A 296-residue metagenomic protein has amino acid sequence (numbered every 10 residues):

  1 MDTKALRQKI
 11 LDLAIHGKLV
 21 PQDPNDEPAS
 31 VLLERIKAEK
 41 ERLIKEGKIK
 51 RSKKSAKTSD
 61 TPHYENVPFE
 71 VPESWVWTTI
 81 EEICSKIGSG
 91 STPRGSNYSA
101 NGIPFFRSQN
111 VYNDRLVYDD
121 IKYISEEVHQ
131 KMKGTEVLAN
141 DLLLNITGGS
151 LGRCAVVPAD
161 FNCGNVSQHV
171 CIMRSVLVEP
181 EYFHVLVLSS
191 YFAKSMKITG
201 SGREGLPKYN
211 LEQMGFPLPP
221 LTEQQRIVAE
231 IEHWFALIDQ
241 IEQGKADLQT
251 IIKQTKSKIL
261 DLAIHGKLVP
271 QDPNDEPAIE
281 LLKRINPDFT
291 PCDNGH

Functional and structural regions predicted by a protein language model:
M1-P24, S30-V31, E41, I49 (+1 more regions): Short amphipathic coiled-coil heptad-repeat segments
K9, K18, Y64-S89, L221 (+5 more regions): Non-catalytic DNA-recognition/assembly elements of restriction-modification systems
I15, W75-V76, F183, E212-E242: Amphipathic alpha-helical segments
Q22-E27, K48-P62, P93-N101, Y118-D120 (+3 more regions): Short coil/turn segments at secondary-structure boundaries
P28-E70, P277-H296: Phosphate/adenylate-binding "loop-and-lid" substructures adjacent to NTP/NAD/dNTP-binding pockets in NTP-dependent
K45, H63, V76-D114, V128-M132 (+2 more regions): Low-complexity, Lys/Gly-biased intrinsically disordered segments
R107-S108, E126-L188, G200, P207 (+1 more regions): A short beta-sheet element
Q109-Y123, N145: Short, basic/aromatic beta-hairpin or loop at an interaction surface
